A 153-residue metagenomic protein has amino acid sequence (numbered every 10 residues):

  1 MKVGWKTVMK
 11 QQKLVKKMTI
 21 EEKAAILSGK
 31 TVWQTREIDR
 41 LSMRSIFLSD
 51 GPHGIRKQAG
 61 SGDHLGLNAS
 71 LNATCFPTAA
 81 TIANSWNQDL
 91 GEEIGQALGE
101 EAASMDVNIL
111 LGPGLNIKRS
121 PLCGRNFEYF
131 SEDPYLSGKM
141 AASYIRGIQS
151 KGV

Functional and structural regions predicted by a protein language model:
K2-V153: N-terminal beta-rich core of secreted/periplasmic extracellular enzymes
